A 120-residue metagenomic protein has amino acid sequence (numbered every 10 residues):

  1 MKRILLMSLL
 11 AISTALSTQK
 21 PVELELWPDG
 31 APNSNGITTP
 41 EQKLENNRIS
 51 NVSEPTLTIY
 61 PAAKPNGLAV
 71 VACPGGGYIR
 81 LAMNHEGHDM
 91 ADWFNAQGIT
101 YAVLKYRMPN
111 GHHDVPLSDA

Functional and structural regions predicted by a protein language model:
M1-P21: Bacterial Sec-dependent N-terminal signal peptides
Q19-P65, H113, L117-S118: N-terminal cap/lid segment of alpha/beta-hydrolase-fold proteins
P61-A63, A82-H85: Non-catalytic cap/lid and distal C-terminal segments of serine-dependent acyl enzymes
G67-G76: Short beta-strand element of the alpha/beta-hydrolase
A69, N95-A102: A fold-wide structural signal in alpha/beta-hydrolase
G77-I79, Y101: Serine-hydrolase catalytic-loop signature spanning alpha/beta hydrolases and amidase-signature enzymes
A82-M83, D89, L104-A120: Catalytic nucleophile-loop/oxyanion-hole region of alpha/beta-hydrolase and closely related hydrolase-like folds
